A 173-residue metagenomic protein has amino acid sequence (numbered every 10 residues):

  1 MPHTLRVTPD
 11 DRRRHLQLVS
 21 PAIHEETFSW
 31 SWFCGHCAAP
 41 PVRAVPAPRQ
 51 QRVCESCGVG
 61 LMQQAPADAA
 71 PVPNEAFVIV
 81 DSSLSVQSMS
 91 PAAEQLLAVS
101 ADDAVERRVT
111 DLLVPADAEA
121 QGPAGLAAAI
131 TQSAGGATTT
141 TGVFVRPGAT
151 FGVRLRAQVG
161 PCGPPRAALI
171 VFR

Functional and structural regions predicted by a protein language model:
P2-P46, Q50-V53, G60, N74-R173: Sensory/regulatory domains in signal-transduction proteins
G58-V72: Short metal-binding segments enriched for Cys and/or His
